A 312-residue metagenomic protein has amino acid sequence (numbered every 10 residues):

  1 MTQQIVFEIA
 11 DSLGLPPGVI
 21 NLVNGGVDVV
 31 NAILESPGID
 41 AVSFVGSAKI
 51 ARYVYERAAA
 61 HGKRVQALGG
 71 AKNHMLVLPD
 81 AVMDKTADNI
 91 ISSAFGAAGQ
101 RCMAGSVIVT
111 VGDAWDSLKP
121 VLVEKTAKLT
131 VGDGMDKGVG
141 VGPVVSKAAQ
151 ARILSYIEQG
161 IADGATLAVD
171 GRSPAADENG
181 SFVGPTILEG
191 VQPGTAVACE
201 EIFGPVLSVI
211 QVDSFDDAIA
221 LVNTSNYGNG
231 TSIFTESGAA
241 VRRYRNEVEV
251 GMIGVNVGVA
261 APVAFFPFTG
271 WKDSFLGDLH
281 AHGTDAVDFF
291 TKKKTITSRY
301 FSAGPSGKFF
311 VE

Functional and structural regions predicted by a protein language model:
M1, V27-V29, A48-I50, A60 (+2 more regions): Short alpha-helical
M1-V30: PLP-dependent aminotransferase-like
Q4-I5, L34-E35, Y53-R57, P120-V121 (+2 more regions): Short amphipathic alpha-helical segments
L15, I39, L76, T130 (+3 more regions): Conserved C-terminal structural/oligomerization subdomain of aldehyde/semialdehyde dehydrogenase
P16-V19, A41, A48-Q192, F215 (+2 more regions): ALDH superfamily catalytic-core signature
V19-I50: Active-site phosphate-binding strand-loop segment of PLP-dependent enzymes
G26, V45, S93, T235 (+1 more regions): Conserved residues at the C-terminal ends of beta-strands
V30-L34, A87, I219: Short hydrophobic/charged patches on amphipathic alpha-helices used for structural packing and interfaces
